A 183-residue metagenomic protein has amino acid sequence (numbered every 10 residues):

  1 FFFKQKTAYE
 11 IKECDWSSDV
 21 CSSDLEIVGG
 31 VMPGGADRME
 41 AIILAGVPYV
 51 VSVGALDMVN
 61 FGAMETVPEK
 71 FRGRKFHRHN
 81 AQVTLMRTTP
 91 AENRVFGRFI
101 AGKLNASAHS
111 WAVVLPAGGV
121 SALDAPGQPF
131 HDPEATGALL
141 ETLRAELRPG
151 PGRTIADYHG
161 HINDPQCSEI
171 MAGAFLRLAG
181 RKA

Functional and structural regions predicted by a protein language model:
F1-K6: Right-handed beta-helix
T7-W16, V20-S22: Short, small-residue-biased leader/transition segments that mark boundaries at the very start of proteins
S18-S52: Glycine-rich anion/phosphate-binding loop at the beta-strand->alpha-helix junction
A41, P48, G54-A183: C-terminal non-catalytic interaction/assembly regions of soluble proteins
